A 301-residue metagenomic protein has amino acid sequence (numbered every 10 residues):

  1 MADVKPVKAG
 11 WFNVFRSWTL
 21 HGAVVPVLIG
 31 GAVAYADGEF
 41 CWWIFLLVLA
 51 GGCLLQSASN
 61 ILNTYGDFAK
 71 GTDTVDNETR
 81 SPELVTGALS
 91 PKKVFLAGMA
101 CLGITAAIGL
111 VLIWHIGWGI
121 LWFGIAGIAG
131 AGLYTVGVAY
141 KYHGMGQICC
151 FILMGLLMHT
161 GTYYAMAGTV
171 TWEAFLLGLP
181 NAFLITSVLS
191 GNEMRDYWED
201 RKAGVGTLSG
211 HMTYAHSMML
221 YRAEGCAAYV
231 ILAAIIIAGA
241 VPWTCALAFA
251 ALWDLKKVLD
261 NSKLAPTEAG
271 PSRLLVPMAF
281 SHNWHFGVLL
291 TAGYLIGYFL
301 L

Functional and structural regions predicted by a protein language model:
M1-L47, G51, V138-C150: Topogenic membrane-insertion module of multi-pass membrane proteins
H21-G30, I148-Y163, N181, G210-Y214 (+1 more regions): Small-residue-rich segments of transmembrane alpha-helices in multi-pass membrane proteins, especially helix faces
L28, G38-Y65, L121-G132, T171-G191: Membrane-embedded alpha-helical segments that form the functional core of polytopic membrane enzymes, especially those
L54-E78, T186-S209: Acidic (Asp/Glu-rich) catalytic motifs at the cytosolic membrane interface
V75-H115, V205-V241, F280-F286: Multi-pass membrane catalytic core of lipid/isoprenoid biosynthesis enzymes
P82-W172: Intramembrane alpha-helical segments
C150-Y197, R201-A203, A215-M218: Functional transmembrane core segments of multi-pass inner-membrane proteins
V230, I237-L301: Extended hydrophobic alpha-helices typical of membrane-associated regions
